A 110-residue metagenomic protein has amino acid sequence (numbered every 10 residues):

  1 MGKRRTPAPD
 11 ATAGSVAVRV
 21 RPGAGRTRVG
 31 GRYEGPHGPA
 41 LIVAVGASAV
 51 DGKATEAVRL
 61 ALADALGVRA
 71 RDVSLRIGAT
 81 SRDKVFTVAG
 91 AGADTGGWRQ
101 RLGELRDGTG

Functional and structural regions predicted by a protein language model:
M1-L60, D64, V68-A70, S74-T80 (+1 more regions): Contiguous, often N-terminal, cationic amphipathic patches that form binding interfaces
